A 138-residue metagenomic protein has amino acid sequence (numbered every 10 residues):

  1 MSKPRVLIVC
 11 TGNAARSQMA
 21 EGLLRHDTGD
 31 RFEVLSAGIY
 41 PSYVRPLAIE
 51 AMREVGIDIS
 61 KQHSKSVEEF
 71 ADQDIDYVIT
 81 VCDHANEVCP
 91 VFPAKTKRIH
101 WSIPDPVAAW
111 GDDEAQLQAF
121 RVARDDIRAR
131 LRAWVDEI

Functional and structural regions predicted by a protein language model:
M1-E69: Conserved active-site segments centered on acidic
A14, D83-N86: Short glycine-rich anion-binding loops that position phosphate/pyrophosphate groups of nucleotides and phosphorylated
G38, C82, S102-P104: Residues at the C-termini of beta-strands that transition into short coil/loop
S42-V44, A85-V88: Short, charged/polar "capping" segments at the starts of alpha-helices and the immediately preceding loops
D72-D74: Alpha-helix C-terminal capping/helix-to-coil transition sites in glycosyltransferase folds
N86-I138: Phosphate-binding/catalytic loops
